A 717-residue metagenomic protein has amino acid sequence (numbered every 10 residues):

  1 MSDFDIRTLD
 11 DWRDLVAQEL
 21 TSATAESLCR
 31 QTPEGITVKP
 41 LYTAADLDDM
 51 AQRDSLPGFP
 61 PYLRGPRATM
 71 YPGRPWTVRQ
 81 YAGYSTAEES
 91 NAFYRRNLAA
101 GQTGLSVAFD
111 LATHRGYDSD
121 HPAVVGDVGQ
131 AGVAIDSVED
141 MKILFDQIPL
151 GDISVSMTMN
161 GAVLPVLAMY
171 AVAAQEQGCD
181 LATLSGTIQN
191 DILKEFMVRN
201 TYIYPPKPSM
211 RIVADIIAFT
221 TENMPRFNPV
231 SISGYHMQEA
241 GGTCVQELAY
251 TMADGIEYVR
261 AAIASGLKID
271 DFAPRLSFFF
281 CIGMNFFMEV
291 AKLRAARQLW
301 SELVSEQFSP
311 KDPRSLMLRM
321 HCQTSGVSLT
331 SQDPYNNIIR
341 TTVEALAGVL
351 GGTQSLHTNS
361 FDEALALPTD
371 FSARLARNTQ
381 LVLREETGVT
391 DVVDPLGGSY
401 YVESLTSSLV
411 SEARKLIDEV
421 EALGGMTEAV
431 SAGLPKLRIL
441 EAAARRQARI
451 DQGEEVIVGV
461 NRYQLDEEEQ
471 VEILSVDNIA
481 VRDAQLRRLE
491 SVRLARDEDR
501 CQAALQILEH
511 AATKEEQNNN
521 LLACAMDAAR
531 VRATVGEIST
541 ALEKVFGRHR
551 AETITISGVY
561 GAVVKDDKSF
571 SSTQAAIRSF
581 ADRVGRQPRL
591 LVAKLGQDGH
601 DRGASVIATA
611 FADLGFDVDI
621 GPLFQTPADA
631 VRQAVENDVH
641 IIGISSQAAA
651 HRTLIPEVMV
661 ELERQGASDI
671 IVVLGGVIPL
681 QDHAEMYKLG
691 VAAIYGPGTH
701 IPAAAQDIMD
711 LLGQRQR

Functional and structural regions predicted by a protein language model:
M1-E139, L144-G151, A174-C179, K415-D418 (+11 more regions): Acidic/polar, glycine-rich intrinsically disordered N-terminal extensions of enzymes
S2, I6-K39, A44, D49-M50 (+3 more regions): Gly/Pro-rich turn-and-neighbor structural signature
S22-A23, A99-L105, Q147-I153, A173-S185 (+13 more regions): Secondary-structure transition/capping motifs at alpha-helix termini and the adjoining loop/turn into the next element
C29-T37, L111-A112, G161, T187-L193 (+11 more regions): A glycine-rich phosphate-binding loop feature that marks nucleotide/adenosyl-phosphate handling sites
P40, W76-A82, L105-V107, A131 (+7 more regions): Hydrophobic faces of well-ordered beta-strands that scaffold small-molecule active sites in alpha/beta enzyme cores
Q102, V124-A264, E289-L303, Q332-T342 (+3 more regions): Active-site cavity-forming subdomains of large catalytic enzyme subunits
V166, G241-A249, G283-A295, T324-I338 (+5 more regions): Short glycine/threonine-rich loop-to-helix capping motif typified by GTGT followed within a few residues by an Asp-Pro
N190-E195, T201, S209-L267, I339-I417 (+2 more regions): Mobile "lid/hinge" segments at catalytic clefts and subdomain interfaces of large enzymes
